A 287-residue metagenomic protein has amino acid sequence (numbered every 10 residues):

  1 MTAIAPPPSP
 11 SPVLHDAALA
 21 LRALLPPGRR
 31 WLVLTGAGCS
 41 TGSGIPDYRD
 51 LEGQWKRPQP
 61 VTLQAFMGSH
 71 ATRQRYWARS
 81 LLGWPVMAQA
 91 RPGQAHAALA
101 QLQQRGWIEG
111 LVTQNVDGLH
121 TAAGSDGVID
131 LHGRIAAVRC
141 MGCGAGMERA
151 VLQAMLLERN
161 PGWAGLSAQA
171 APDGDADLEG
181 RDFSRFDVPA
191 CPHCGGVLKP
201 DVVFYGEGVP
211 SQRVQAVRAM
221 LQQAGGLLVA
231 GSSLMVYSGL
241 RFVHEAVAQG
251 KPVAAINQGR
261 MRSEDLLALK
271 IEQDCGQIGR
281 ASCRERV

Functional and structural regions predicted by a protein language model:
M1-R284: Conserved catalytic core of sirtuin-type NAD+-dependent deacylases
